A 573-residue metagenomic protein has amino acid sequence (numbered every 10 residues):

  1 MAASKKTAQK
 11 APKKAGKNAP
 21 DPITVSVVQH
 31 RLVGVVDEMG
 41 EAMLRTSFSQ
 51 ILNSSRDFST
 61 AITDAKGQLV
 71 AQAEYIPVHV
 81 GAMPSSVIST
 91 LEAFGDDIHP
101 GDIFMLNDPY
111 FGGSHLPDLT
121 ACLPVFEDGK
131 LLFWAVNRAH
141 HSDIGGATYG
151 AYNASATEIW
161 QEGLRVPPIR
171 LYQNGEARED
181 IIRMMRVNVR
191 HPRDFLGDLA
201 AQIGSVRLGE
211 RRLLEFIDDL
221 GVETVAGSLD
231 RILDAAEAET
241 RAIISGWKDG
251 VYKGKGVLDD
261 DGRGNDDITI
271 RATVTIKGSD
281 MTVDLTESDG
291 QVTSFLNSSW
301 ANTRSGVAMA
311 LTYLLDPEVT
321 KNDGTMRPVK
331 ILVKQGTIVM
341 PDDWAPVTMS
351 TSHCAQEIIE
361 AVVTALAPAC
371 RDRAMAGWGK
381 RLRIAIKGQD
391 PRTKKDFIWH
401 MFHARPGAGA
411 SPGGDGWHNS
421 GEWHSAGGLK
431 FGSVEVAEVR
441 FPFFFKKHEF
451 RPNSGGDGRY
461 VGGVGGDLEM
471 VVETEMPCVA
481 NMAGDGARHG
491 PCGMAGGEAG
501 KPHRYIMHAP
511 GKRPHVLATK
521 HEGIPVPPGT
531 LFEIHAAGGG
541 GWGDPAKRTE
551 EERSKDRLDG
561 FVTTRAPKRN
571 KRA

Functional and structural regions predicted by a protein language model:
A2-P100, M105-E127, L131-A573: Glycine/proline-enriched, intrinsically flexible loops and inter-domain linkers
